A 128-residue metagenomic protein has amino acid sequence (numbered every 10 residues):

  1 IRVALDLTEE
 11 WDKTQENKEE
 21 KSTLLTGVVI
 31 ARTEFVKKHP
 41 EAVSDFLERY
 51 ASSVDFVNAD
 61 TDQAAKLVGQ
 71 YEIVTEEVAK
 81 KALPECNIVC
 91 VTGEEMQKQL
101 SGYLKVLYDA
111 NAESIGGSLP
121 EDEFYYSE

Functional and structural regions predicted by a protein language model:
I1-L67: Pocket-lining segment of extracytoplasmic ligand-binding domains
Q63-E128: An extracytoplasmic/periplasmic, membrane-proximal ligand-sensing/linker region
